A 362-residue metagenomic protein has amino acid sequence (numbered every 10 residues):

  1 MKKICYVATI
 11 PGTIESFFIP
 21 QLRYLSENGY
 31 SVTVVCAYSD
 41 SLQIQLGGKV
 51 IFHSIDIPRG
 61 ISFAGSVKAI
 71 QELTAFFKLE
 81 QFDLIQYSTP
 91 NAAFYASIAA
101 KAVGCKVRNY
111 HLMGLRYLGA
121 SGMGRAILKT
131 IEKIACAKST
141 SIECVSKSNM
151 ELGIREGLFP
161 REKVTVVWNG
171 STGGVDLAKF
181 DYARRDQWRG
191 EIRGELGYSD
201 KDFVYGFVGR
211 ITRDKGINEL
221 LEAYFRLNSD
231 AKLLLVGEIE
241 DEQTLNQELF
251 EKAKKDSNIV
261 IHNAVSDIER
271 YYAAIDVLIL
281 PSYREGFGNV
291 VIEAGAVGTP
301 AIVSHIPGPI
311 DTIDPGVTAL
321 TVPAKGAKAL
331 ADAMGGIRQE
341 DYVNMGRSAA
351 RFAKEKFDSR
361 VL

Functional and structural regions predicted by a protein language model:
E15-P20, F203, F207-R226, K328: A conserved mid-protein helix/loop that constitutes part of the nucleotide-sugar donor-binding site
Y38-S41, K138-K179: A short, active-site helix/loop in glycosyltransferases that binds the activated sugar's phosphate group
L42-L46, K232-N258: Short, structured helix-loop element that forms part of the nucleotide-activated donor/catalytic region
Y87-A93: Short His-centered aromatic/hydrophobic patch
E191-G194, V343-K356: A short, well-ordered alpha-helix in the C-terminal region of glycosyltransferases
A264, Y283: Aromatic "clamp/platform" in nucleotide-sugar-dependent glycosyltransferases that forms part of the donor/acceptor
V291, P300-V303, I313: Short hydrophobic beta-strand element within catalytic cores of glycosyltransferases and related nucleotide-activated
D314-G316, L320-A327, G335-E340: Conserved acidic donor-binding segment of nucleotide-sugar-dependent glycosyltransferases
